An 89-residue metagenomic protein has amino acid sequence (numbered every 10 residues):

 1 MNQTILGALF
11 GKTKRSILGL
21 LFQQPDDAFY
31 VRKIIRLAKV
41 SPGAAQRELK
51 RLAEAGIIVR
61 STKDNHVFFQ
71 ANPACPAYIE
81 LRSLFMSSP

Functional and structural regions predicted by a protein language model:
T4-K14, A28-Y30, R60-L84: Short, cationic-aromatic polyanion-contact patches
R15-L20: Pre-recognition alpha-helix immediately N-terminal to the DNA-recognition helix within helix-turn-helix or winged-helix
F22-D26: Short helix-capping/hinge SLiMs at alpha-helix to coil transitions
K33-L37: A short acidic, leucine-rich amphipathic alpha-helix
S41-P42: Short coil turns linking two alpha-helices in DNA-binding domains
L49-K50: Short, hydrophobic-biased segments on the C-terminal half of alpha helices that form "recognition helices"
A53-S61: A short, conserved structural fragment
